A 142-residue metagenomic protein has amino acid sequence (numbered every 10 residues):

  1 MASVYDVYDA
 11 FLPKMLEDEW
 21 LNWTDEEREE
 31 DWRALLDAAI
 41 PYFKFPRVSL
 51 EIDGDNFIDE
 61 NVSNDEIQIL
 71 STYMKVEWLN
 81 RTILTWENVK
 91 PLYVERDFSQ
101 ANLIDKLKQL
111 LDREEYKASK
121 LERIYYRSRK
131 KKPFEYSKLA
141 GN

Functional and structural regions predicted by a protein language model:
M1-V62, Y126-N142: Conserved short "hinge" loops at termini or chain/domain junctions
M1-Y5, D25-W32, R96-L103, L107-E114: Intrinsic-disorder-associated interaction segments
V4-V7, A39, I69-L70, V89 (+4 more regions): A general marker of short, structured functional hotspots
E30-A101: Divalent metal-cofactor coordination and adjacent catalytic microenvironments
L92-D97, A101, Y116, Y125 (+1 more regions): Generic alpha-helical propensity signal that fires on short helical segments and nearby coil/disordered stretches
N102-K132: Polybasic, proline/glycine-rich intrinsically disordered low-complexity segments
